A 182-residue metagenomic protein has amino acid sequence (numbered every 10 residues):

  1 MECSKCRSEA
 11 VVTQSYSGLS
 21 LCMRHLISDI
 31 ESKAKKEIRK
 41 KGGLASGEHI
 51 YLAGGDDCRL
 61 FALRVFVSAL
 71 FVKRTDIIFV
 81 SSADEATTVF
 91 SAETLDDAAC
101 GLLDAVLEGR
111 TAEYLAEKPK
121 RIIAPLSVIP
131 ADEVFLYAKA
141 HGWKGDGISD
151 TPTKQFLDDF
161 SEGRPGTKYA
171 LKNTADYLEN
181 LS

Functional and structural regions predicted by a protein language model:
M1-T75, A83: RNA-binding accessory domains that recognize and position tRNA/RNA substrates
E2-C6, V12-Q14, L21, I129-N173: Mid-to-C-terminal catalytic subdomains of enzymes that bind/position adenosyl phosphate moieties or nucleic-acid
L63-R64, C100, D150: Conserved strand-to-helix beginnings and helix N-cap segments that scaffold or border functional pockets
V72-I77, T87, W143: Short glycine/serine/threonine/alanine-rich loop segments
I78-E133, S182: Active-site adenylate/phosphate-handling loop in enzymes that bind or generate adenylated species
D104, E108, K154-D158, D176: Amphipathic alpha-helical core segments of compact helical bundles
D176-S182: C-terminal, charge/polar-rich interaction regions
